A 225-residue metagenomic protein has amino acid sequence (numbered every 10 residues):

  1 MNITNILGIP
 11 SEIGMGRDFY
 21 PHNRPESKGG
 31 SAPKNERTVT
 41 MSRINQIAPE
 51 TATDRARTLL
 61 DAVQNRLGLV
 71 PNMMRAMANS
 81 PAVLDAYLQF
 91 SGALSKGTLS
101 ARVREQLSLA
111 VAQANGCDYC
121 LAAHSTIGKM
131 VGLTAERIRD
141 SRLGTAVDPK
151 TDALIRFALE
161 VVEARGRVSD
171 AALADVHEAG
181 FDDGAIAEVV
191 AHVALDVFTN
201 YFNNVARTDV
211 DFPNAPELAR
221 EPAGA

Functional and structural regions predicted by a protein language model:
M1-I13: Extreme N-terminal basic, low-complexity initiation segments that serve as generic localization/processing leaders
F19-Y20: Aromatic (phenylalanine/tyrosine) cluster motif
N23, K28, P33-A225: Hydrophobic alpha-helical segments
